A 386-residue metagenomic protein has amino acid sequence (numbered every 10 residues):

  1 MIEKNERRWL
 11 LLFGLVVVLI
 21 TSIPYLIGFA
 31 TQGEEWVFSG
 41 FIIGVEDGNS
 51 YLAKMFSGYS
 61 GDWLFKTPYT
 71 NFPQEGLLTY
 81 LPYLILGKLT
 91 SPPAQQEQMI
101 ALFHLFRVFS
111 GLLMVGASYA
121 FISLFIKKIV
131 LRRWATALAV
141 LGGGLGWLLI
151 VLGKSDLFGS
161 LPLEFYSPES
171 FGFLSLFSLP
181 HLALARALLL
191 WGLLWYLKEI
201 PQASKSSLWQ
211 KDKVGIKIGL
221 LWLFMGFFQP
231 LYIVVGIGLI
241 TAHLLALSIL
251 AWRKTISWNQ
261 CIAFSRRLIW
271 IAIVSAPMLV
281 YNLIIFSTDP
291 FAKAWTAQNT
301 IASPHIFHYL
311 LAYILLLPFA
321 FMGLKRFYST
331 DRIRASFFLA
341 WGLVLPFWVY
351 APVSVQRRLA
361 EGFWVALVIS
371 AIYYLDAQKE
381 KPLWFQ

Functional and structural regions predicted by a protein language model:
M1-N5, K198-I216, L245-R266, M322-I333 (+1 more regions): Membrane-interface junctions at the ends of membrane-embedded or membrane-associated helices
T21-L190, L194-L197, P230-V234: Active-site lumenal/periplasmic loops and adjacent helix-entry segments of GT-C-fold, multi-pass membrane
D47, L221-R332, V353-V355, L359: Transmembrane catalytic cores of multi-pass membrane glycosyltransferases and polysaccharide-assembly enzymes
L112, A183-L194, P318, E361 (+1 more regions): Alpha-helical transmembrane segments of multi-pass membrane proteins
V115, Y119, S123, L190-P201 (+3 more regions): Hydrophobic transmembrane alpha-helices
Y166-S167, R186, L190-W191, W195-L223 (+1 more regions): Short hydrophobic alpha-helices at membrane interfaces in multi-pass membrane enzymes
V234-V235, V355-E380: Hydrophobic/aromatic-rich transmembrane helices and adjacent perimembrane loops
L343-Q356: Transmembrane-helix signature of polytopic, lipid-linked glycan biosynthesis machinery
